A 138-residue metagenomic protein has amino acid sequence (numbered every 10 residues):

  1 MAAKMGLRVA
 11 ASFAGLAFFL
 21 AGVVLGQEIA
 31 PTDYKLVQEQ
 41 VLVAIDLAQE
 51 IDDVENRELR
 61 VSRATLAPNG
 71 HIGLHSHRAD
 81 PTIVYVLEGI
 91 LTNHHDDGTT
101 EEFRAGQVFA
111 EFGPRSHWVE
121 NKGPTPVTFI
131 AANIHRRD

Functional and structural regions predicted by a protein language model:
A2-V9, F13-R60, H94, E102 (+1 more regions): A short, N-terminal "cap"/entry segment at the start of jelly-roll beta-barrel domains of the cupin/DSBH fold
I51, I72-H77, H95, E120-K122: Short histidine-centered beta-strand/loop micro-motifs that create catalytic or ligand/metal-coordination sites
V54-R57, G70-T82: A short beta-loop-beta micro-motif enriched in histidine and acidic residues
L66, D97-P114: Short acidic-glycine-tyrosine-enriched beta hairpin
H71-G73, T92, F109, G113-E120: Histidine-centered metal-chelating micro-motifs
H77-D97, Q107: Glycine- and acidic-residue-biased ligand/ion/polar-headgroup-sensing regions
P114-D138: Ligand-binding loop in jelly-roll beta-barrel domains
